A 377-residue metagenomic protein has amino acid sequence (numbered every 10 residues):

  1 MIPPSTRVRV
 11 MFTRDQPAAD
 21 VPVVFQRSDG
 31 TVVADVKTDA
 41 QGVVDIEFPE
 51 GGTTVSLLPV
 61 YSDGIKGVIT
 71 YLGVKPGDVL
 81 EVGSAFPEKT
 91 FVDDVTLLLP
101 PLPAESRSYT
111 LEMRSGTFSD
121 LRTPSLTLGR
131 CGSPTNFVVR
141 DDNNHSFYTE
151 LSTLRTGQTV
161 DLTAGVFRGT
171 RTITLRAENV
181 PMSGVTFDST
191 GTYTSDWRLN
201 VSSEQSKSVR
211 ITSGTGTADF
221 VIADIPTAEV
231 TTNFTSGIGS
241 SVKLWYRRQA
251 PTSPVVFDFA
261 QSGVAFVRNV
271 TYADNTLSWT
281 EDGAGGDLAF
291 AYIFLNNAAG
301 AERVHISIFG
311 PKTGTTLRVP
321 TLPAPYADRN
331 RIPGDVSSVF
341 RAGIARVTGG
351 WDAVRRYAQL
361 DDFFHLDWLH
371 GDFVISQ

Functional and structural regions predicted by a protein language model:
M1-I2: Short, low-complexity, disordered segments immediately C-terminal to signal peptides in bacterial exported proteins
S5-T271, D362, D367-S376: Preference for solvent-exposed, low-hydrophobicity sequence contexts
A18-V21, T190-S195, T280-H305, D328-S338 (+1 more regions): Solvent-exposed loop/turn segments flanking beta-strands in beta-repeat/beta-sandwich domains
V32-V33, S307-G310: A short, exposed loop/beta-hairpin motif centered on an aromatic-Gly-Thr core
T215-I222, G314-S338: Signal that preferentially marks extracellular ectodomain short beta-strand elements of beta-sandwich modules
Y272-G285, V319-A324: Conserved aromatic anchor
T348-D367: Beta-sandwich strand segments
